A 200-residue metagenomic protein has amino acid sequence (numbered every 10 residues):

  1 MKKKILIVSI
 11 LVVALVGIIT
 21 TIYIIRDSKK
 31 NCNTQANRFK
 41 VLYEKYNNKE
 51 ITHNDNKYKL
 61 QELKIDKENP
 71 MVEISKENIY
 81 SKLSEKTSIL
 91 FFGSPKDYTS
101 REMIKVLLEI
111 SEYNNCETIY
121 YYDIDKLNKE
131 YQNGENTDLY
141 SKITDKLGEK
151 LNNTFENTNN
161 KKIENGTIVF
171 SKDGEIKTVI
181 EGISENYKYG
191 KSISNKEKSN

Functional and structural regions predicted by a protein language model:
K4-A14, T20-K86, I193-N200: N-terminal leader/targeting and pre-domain segments
E62-E73, F92, C116-E149: Thiol-based oxidoreductase modules, predominantly thioredoxin-like and allied folds used for disulfide exchange
L83-D97, L107: Short active-site neighborhood of thiol/selenol oxidoreductases, capturing the structured segment around
E85-I89, N114-T118, K172: Loop/turn elements at helix/coil->beta-strand transitions in domains of secreted/extracellular proteins
P95-T99, D125-K129, E175-K177, S184-Y187: Solvent-exposed loop/turn segments at secondary-structure junctions within structured extracellular/periplasmic domains
T99-N114: Typically the conserved alpha-helix immediately C-terminal to a functionally engaged Cys/Sec in thioredoxin-like
T137-I163, S171: Short, internal strand/loop/helix patches that form the active-site neighborhood or redox-interaction surface
N160-E164, V169-N200: Non-catalytic, surface beta->alpha helical segment in thiol-disulfide oxidoreductase systems
